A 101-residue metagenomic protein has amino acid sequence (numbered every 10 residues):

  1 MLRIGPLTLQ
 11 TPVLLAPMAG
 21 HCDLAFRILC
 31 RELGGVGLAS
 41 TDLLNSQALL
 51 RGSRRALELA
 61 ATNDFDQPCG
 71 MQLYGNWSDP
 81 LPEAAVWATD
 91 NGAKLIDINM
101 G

Functional and structural regions predicted by a protein language model:
M1-R3, T11-P12: Extreme N-terminal starter segment of soluble prokaryotic enzymes
L2-R3, M18-K94: Glycine-rich, positively charged N-terminal anion/phosphate-binding segment
